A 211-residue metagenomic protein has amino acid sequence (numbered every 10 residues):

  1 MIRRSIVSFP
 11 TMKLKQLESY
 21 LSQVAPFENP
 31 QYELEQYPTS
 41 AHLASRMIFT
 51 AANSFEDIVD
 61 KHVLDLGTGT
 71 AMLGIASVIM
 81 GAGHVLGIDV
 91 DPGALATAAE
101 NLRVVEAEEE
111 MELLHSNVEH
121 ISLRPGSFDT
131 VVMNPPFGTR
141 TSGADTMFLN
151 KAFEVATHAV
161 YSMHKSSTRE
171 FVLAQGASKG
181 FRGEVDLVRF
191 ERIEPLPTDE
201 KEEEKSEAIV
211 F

Functional and structural regions predicted by a protein language model:
I2-F211: Class I S-adenosyl-L-methionine-dependent methyltransferase catalytic core
